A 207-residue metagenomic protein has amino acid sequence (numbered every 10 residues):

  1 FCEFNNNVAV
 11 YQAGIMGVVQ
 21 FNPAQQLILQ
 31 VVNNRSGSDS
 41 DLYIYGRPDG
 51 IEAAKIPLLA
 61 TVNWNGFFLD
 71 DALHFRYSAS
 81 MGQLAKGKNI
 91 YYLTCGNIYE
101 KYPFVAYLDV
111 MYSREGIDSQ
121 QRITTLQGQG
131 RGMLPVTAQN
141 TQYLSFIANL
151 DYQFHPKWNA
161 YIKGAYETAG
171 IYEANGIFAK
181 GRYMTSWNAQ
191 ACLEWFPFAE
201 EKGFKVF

Functional and structural regions predicted by a protein language model:
F1-N65: Surface-exposed coil loops of outer-membrane beta-barrel proteins
V19-Q20, Q25, Q153-K157, A165 (+1 more regions): Electropositive, surface-exposed helix/loop patches at the edges of structured domains that serve as adaptable
G37-D39, G170-E173, E201-K202: Short active-site-adjacent structural elements
P57, V62-W187, W195: Detector for outer-membrane/organellar transmembrane beta-barrel domains, recognizing the amphipathic beta-strand
W187-F207: Predominantly the C-terminal beta-signal and adjacent terminal strand-loop region of outer-membrane beta-barrel
